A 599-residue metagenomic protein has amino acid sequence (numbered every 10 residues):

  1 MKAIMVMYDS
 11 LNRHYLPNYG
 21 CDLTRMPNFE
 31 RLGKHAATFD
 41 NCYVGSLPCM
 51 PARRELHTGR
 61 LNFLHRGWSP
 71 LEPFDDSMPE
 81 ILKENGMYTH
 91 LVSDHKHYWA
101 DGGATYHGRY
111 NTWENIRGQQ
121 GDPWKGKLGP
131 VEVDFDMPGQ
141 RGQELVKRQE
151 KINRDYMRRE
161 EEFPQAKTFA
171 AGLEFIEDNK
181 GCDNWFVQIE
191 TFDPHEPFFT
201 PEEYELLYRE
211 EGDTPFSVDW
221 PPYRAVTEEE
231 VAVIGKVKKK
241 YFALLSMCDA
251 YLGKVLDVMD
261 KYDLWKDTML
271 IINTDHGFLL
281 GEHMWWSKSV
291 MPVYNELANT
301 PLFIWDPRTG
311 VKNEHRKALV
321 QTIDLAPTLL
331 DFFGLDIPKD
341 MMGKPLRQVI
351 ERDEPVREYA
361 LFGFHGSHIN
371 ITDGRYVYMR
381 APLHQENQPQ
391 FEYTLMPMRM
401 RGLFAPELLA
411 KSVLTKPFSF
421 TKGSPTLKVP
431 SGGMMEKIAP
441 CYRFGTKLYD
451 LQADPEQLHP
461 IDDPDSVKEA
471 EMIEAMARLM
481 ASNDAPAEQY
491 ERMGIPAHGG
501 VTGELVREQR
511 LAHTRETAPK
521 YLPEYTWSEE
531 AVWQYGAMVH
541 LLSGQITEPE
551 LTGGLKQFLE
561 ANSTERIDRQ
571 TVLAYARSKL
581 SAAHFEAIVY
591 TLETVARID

Functional and structural regions predicted by a protein language model:
M1, T38, F418-K447, L451-W527: Long, internal low-complexity/basic segments
M1-A37, S46, K83, F444 (+1 more regions): Active-site-proximal N-terminal segment of extracellular/periplasmic enzymes that hydrolyze or transfer
M1-M5, G103-E114, L145-Q149, M157-D213 (+1 more regions): Active-site regions of oxyanion-processing enzymes, predominantly non-cytosolic
T24, P197-E211, V258-E314, Q321 (+2 more regions): Histidine-centered active-site microenvironments of extracellular/periplasmic hydrolases and transferases
M26, L56, E161, Q165 (+5 more regions): Polar, surface-exposed loop/tail segments that function as active-site lids or cofactor/substrate-recognition elements
E55-R158, F364, H368: Catalytic-site neighborhoods of secreted/periplasmic enzymes that process anionic sulfate/phosphate groups
F278-E282, I323, F333-K447: C-terminal cap/loop subdomain of S1 sulfatases and analogous C-terminal strand-loop tails that border
E524-I598: Small-residue-enriched hydrophobic alpha-helices in membranes
